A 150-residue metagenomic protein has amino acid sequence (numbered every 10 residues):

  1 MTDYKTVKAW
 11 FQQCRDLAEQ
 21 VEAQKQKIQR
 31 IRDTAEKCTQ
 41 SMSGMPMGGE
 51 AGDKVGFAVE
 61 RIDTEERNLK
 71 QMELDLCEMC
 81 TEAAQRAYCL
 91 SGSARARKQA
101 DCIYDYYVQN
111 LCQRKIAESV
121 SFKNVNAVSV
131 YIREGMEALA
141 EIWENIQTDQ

Functional and structural regions predicted by a protein language model:
M1-S91, V125, E144-Q150: N-terminal interaction/assembly modules
A94-L111: Short amphipathic alpha helix immediately N-terminal
N110-N126: Helix-turn-helix DNA-binding module
F122-E144: DNA-recognition helix of helix-turn-helix
